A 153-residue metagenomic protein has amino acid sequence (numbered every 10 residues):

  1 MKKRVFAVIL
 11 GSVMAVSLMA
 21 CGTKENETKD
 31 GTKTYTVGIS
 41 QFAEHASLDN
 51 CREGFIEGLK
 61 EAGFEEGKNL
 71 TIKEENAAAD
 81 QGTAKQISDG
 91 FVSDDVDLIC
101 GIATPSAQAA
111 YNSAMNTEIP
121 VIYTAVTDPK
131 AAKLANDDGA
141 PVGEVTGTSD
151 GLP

Functional and structural regions predicted by a protein language model:
M1-S12: Positively charged n-region of N-terminal signal peptides that target proteins for export
R4-F6, G22-P153: Short hydrophobic alpha-helices and adjacent helix-cap/hinge residues
S17-A20: C-terminal motif of bacterial Sec signal peptides marking the signal peptidase cleavage site
